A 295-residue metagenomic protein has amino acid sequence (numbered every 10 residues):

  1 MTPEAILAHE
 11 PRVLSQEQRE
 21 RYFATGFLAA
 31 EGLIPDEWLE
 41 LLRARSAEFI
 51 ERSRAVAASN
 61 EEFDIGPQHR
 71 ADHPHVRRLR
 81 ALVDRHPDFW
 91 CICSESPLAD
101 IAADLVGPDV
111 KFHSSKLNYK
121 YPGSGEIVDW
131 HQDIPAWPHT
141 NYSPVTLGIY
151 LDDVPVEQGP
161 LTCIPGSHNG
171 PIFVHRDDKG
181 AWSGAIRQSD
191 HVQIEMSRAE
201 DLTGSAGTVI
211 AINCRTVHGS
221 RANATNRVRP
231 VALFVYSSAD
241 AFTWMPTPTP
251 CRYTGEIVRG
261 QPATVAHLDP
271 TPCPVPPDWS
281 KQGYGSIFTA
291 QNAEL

Functional and structural regions predicted by a protein language model:
M1-T25, E31-W130, P135-P138, R176 (+3 more regions): Non-heme Fe(II)-dependent double-stranded beta-helix
P3-A8, R52, A58, D64 (+3 more regions): Non-heme Fe(II)/2-oxoglutarate
I6, E20, V154-V217: Double-stranded beta-helix
L98, Q132-P144, S197-R198, G204 (+1 more regions): A short beta-loop-beta micro-motif enriched in histidine and acidic residues
P108-S115, E126-V128, S143-I149, G159 (+1 more regions): Generic beta-strand structural signal
Y121, P155, G170, S238-D240 (+1 more regions): Feature marks short, surface-exposed loop/turn motifs that line or immediately flank catalytic pockets and channel
V128-Q132, I149, I186, E195: Active-site glycine-rich loop that binds ribose-phosphate moieties when present
P138-V156, T203-G204, A211, V235-S238: Short, conserved beta-strand element in jelly-roll/cupin
